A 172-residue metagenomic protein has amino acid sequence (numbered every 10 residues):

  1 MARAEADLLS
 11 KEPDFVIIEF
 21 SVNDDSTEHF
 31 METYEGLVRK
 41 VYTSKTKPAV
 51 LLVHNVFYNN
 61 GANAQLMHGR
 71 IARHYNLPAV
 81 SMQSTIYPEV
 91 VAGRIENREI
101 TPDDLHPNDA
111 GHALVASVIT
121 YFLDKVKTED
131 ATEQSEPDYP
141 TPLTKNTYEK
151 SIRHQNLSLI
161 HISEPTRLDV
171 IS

Functional and structural regions predicted by a protein language model:
A2-T132: Alpha-helical cap/lid subdomain in secreted, periplasmic, or secretory-pathway luminal O-acyl-processing enzymes
E12, L77, Y139-T141, E164: Intrinsic-disorder/low-complexity coil detector
G69, S84, K150, I160-H161: Hydrophobic transmembrane signal anchors and adjacent membrane-proximal interface regions, especially in viral
K125-L159: Charge-rich interaction segments
I160-I171: Single conserved hydrophobic/aromatic residue that forms the stacking wall/gate of nucleotide- or nucleobase-binding
